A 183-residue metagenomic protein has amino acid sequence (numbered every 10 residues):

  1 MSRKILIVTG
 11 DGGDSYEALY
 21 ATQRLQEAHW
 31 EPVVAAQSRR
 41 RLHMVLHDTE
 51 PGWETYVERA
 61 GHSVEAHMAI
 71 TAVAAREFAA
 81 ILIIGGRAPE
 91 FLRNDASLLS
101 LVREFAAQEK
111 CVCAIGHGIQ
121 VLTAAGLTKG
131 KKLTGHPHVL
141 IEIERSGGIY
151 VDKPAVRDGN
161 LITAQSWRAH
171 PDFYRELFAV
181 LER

Functional and structural regions predicted by a protein language model:
M1-Q108, V121-K132, L140-R183: Extended, subdomain-level signal for the structured scaffold at the beginning of enzyme domains
I115-G118: Short, thiol/selenol-centered motifs that function as redox-active sites or metal-ligating centers
